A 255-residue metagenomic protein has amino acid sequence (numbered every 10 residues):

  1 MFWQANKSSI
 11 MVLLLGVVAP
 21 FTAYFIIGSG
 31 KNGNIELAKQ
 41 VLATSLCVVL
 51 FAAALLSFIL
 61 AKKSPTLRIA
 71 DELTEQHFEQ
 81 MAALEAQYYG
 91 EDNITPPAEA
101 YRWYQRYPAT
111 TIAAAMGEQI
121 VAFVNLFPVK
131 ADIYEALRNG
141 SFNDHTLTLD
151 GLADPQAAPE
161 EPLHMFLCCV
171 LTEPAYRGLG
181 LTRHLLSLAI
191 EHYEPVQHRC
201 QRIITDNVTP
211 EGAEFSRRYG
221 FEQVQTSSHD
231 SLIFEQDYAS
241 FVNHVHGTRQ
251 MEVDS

Functional and structural regions predicted by a protein language model:
M1-A61: Hydrophobic, helix-forming membrane-interacting segments
V12, I59, K63-P65, V170-L171 (+1 more regions): Terminal substrate-recognition subdomain of acyl/acetyltransferases
K63-A98, R106-E135: Short amphipathic alpha-helix that is part of the acyltransferase structural core
M81-A86, A100, L186-A189, S216: Hydrophobic alpha-helical core bundles mediating ligand binding, dimerization, or RNAP-core interactions
T110-I112, A122, L163, D230-E235: Short beta-strand micro-motifs in enzyme catalytic cores
N125-C169: Conserved acyl-donor/pantetheine-binding loop and adjacent beta-alpha core of acyl/acetyltransferases and related
P155-E160, H184-Q201: Conserved acyl-CoA
C169-T172, R177-Y193: Conserved acetyl-CoA-binding loop-helix of GNAT-fold acetyltransferases
